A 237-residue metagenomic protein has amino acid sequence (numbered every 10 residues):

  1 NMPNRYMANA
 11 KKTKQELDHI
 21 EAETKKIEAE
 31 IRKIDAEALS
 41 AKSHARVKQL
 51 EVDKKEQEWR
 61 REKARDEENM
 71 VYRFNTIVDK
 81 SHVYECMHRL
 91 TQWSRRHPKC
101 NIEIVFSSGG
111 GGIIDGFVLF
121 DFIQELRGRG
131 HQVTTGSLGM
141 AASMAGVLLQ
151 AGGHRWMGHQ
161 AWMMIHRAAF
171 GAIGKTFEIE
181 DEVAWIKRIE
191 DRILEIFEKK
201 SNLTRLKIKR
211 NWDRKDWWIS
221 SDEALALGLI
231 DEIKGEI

Functional and structural regions predicted by a protein language model:
N1-I237: Terminal-region recognition feature
